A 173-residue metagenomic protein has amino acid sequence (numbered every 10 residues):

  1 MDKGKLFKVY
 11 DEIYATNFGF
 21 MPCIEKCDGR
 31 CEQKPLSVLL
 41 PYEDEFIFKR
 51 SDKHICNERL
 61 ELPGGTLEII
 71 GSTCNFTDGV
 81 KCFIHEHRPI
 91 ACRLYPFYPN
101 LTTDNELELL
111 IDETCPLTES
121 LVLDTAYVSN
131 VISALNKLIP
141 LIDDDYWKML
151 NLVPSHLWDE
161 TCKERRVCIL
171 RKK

Functional and structural regions predicted by a protein language model:
M1-K173: Short loop/turn segments that flank or connect secondary-structure elements
